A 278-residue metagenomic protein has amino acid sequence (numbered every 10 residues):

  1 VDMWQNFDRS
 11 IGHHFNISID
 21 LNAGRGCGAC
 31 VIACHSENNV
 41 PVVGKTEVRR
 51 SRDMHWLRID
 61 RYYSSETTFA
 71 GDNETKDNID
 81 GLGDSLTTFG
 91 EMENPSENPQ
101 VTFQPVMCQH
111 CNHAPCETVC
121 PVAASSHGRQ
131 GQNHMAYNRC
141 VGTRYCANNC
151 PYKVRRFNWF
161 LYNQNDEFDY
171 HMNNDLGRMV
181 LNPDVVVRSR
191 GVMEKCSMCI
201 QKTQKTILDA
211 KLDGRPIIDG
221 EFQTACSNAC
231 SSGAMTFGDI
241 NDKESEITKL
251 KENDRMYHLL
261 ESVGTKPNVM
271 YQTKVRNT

Functional and structural regions predicted by a protein language model:
V1-T278: Non-ligating segments of multi-cofactor redox enzymes
